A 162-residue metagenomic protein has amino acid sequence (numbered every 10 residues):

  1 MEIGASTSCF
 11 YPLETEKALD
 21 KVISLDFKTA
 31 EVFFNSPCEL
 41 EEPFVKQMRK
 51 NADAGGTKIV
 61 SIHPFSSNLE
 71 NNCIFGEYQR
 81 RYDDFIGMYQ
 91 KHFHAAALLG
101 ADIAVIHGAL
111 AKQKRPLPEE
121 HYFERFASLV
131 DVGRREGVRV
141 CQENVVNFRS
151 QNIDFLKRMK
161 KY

Functional and structural regions predicted by a protein language model:
M1-A97, A101, R134: N-terminal pre-domain/capping segments
E16-K17, N71-Y162: Active-site acidic/histidine proton-transfer and metal-coordination neighborhood in alpha/beta enzyme cores
